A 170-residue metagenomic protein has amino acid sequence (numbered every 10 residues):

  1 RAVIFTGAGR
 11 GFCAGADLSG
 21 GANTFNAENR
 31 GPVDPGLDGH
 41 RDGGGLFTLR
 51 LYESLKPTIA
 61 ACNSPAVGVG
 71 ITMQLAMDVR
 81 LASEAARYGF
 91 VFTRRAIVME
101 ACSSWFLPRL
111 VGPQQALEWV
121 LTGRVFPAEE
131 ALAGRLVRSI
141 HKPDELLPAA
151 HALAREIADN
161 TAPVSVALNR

Functional and structural regions predicted by a protein language model:
A2, G11, V79, E118 (+1 more regions): Residues at the N-termini of beta-strands
F5, D17, Q74, L107 (+2 more regions): Terminal peptide-recognition signature
F5-G7, A61: Short beta-strand segments
G7-E53, A66, R94-A96: Glycine- (often His-adjacent) and acidic-residue-rich active-site loop that binds/positions the CoA thioester
G45-S54, A61, V67-L121, G134 (+2 more regions): CoA-thioester-processing core
L81-A86, V137-R170: C-terminal long alpha-helix characteristic of the crotonase
G112, P127, K142-E145: Short loop/turn segments at beta->alpha junctions
G123-E130: Acidic, divalent-metal-coordinating active-site segment for phosphoryl/phosphodiester hydrolysis, typified by short
